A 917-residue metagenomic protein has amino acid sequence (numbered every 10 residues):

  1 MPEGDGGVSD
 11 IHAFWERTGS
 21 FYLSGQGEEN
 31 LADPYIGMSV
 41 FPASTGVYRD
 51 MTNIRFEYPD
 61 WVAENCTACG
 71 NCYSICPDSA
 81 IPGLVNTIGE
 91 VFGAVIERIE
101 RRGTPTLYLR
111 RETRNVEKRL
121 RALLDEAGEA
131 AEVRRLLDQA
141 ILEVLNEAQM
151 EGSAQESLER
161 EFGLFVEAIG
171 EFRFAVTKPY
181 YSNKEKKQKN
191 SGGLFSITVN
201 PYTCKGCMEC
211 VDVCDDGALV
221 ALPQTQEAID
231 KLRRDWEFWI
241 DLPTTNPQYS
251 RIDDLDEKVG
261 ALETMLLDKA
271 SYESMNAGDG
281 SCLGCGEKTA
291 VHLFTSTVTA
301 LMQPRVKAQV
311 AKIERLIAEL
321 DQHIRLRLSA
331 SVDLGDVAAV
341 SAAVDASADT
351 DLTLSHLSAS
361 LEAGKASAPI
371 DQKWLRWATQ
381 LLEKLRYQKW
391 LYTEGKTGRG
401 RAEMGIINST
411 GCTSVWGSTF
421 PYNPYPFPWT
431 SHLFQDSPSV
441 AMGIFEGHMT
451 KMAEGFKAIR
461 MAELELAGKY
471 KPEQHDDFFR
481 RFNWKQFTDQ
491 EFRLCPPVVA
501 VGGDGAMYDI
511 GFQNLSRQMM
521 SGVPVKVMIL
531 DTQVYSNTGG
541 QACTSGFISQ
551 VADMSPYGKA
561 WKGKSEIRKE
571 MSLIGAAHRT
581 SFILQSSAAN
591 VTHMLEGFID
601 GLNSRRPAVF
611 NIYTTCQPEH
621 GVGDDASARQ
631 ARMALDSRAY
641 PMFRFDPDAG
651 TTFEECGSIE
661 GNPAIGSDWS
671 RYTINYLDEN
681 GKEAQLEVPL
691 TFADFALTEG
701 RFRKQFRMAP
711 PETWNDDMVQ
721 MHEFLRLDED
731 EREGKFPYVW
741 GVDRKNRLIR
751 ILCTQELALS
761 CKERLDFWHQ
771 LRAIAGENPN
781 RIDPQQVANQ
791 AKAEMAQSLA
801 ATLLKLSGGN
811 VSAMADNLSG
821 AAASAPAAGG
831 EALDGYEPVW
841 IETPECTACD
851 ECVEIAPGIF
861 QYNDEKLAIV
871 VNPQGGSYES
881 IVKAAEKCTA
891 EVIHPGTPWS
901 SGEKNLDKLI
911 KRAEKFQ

Functional and structural regions predicted by a protein language model:
M1-C204, V211-W484, L494-C495, V739-D743 (+3 more regions): Ferredoxin-type iron-sulfur electron-transfer modules and their immediate structural context
M1-P2, Y422-Y425, D600-L771: Glycine/aspartate-rich loop-and-adjacent alpha/beta segment that forms the canonical ThDP
I88, E865-V882: Short linker/helix segments within small regulatory modules
A228, S414-V415, T532-N537, Q617-E619: Short gly/pro/ser/thr-enriched loop/turn and capping motifs at secondary-structure boundaries
R233-K258, P428, A542-R568, A626-P641: Acidic, Ser/Thr-rich peripheral helices and adjacent loops at domain boundaries
D268-K269, E273, K485-C495, F547-S604: Conserved thiamine diphosphate
M404-N408, C495-I510, V525-I529: A short, small-residue-rich loop immediately preceding and capping a beta-strand
V415, A506-N514, N537, M594: Short glycine/serine/threonine-rich phosphate/pyrophosphate-binding segments that cradle anionic phosphate groups
